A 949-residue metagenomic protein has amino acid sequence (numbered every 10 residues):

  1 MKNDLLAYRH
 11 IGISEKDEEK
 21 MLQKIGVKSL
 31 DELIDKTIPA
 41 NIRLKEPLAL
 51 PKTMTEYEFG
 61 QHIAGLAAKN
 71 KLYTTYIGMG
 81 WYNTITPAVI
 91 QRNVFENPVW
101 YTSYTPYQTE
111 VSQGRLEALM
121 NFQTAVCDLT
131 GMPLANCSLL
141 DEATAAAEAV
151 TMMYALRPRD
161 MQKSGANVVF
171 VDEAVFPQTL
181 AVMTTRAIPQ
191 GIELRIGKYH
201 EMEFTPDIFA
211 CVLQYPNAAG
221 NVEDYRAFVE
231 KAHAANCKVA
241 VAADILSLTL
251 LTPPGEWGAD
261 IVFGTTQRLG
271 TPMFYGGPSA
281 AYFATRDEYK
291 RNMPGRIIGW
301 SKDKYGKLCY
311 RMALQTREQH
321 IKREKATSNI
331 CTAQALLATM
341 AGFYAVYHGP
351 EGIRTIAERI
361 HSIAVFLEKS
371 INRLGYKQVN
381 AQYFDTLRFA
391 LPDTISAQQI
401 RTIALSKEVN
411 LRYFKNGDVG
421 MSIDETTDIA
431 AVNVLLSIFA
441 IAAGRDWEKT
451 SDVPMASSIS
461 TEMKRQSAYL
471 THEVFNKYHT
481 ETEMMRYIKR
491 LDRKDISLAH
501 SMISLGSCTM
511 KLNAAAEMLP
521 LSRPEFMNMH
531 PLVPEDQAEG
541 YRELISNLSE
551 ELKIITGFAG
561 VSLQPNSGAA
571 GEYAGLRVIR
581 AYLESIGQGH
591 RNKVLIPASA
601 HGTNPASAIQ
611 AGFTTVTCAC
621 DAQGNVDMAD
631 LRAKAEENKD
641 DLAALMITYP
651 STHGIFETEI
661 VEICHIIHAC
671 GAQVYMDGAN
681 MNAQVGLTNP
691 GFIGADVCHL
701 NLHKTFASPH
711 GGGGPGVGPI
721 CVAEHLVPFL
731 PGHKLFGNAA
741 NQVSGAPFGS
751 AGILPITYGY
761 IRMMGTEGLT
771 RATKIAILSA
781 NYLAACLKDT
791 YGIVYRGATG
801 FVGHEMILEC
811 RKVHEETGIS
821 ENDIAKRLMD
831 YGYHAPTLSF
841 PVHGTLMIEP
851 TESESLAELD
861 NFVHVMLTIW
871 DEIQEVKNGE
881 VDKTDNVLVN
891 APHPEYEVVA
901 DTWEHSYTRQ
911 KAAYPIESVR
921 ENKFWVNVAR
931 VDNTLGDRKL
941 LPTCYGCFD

Functional and structural regions predicted by a protein language model:
M1-K24, K36-Y76, I85-Y101, Y107-Q113 (+14 more regions): Non-catalytic terminal extensions of PLP-dependent enzymes
P106-G114, A135-S138, N167-A174, Q214 (+1 more regions): Flexible, glycine/proline-enriched loop segments at strand-loop-helix junctions that form or flank small-ligand binding
A125-A146, G165, V169: A conserved hydrophobic secondary-structure block that centers on an alpha-helix together with its immediately flanking
M132-P133, G557-A559, Q588-H590: Short helix-loop-beta connector
A135, E193-G197, V379, R412 (+3 more regions): General small-molecule cofactor/ligand-binding pocket signal
T144-R311, I371, G375, F384 (+5 more regions): Conserved PLP-enzyme active-site core in the AAT-like
T271-A284, E288-Y289, A333-L337, I496-A516 (+4 more regions): Conserved phosphate/anionic-ligand binding catalytic regions in large, soluble enzymes, centered on
